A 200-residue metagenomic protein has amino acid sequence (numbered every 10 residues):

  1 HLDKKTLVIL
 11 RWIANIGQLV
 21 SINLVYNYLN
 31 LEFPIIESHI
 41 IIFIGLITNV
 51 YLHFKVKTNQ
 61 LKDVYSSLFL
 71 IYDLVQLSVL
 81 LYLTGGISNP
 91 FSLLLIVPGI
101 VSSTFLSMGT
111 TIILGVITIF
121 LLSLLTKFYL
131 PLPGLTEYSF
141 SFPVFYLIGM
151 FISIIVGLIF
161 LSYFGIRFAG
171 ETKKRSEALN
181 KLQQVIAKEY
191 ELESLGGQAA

Functional and structural regions predicted by a protein language model:
H1-I13: N-terminal membrane topogenic signal
I13-G86, I96-G99, T118-I119: Hydrophobic transmembrane alpha-helices and their membrane-interface boundaries in multi-pass, membrane-anchored
V20, F69-P90, M108-F145: Hydrophobic transmembrane alpha-helices
L29-F33, N59-Q60, S88, Y129-P133 (+2 more regions): Membrane-interfacial segments
Y51, K55, G149-Q183: Juxtamembrane or sensor-core-proximal signal-transducing alpha helices that couple sensory domains to cytosolic
S92-G99, G157, L161: Hydrophobic core segments of transmembrane alpha-helices in multi-pass, intramembrane catalytic enzymes
A178-A200: Conserved HAMP-HisKA connector
